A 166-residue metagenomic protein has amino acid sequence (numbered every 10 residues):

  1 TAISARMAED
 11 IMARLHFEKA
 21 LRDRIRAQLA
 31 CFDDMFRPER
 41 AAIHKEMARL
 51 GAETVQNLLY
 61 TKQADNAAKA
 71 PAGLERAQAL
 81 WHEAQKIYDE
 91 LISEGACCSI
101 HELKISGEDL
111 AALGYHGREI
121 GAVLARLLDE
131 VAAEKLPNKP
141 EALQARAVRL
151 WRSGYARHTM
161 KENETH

Functional and structural regions predicted by a protein language model:
T1-H82: Divalent metal-dependent catalytic cores for phosphoryl transfer on phosphate-bearing substrates
D10, R14, K69-H166: Charged substrate- and nucleic-acid-binding regions of tRNA-handling and nucleotidyl-transfer enzymes, centered on
